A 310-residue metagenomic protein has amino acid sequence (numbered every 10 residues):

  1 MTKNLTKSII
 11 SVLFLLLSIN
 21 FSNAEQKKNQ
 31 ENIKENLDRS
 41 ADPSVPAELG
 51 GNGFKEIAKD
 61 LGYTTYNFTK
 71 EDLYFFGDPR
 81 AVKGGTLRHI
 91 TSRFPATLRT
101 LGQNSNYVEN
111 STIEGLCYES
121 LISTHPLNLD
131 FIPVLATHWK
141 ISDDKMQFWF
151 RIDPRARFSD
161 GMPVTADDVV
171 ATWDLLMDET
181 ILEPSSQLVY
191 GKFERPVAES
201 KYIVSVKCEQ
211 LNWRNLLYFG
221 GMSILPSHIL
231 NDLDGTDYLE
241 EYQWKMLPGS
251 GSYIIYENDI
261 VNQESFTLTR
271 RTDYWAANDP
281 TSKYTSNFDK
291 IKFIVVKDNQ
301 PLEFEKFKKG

Functional and structural regions predicted by a protein language model:
F14-F21: Hydrophobic h-region of N-terminal signal peptides that target proteins for export in Gram-negative bacteria
E25-R39, H138-L182, S205-K207, E303-K306: Aromatic- and charge-enriched surface segment that lines or borders ligand/interaction sites
E25-V82: N-terminal pre-domain segments of enzymes
G53-F75, G85-D143, D174, P248: N-terminal lobe/hinge region of extracytoplasmic solute-binding protein
V82, S186-D234, E241-Q243, I254 (+1 more regions): Surface-exposed binding/hinge segments that line and control ligand-binding clefts or catalytic entry sites
G84-F94, T137, Q147-F150, V169-W173 (+4 more regions): Short, well-ordered beta-strand elements
V108, T112-L127, M222-K292, D298-P301: Gly/Pro-rich hinge or "lid" segments in bacterial periplasmic/extracellular proteins
L176, E183-S186, R195-P196, Y256-T267 (+1 more regions): Extracellular/periplasmic solute-recognition and catalytic clefts
